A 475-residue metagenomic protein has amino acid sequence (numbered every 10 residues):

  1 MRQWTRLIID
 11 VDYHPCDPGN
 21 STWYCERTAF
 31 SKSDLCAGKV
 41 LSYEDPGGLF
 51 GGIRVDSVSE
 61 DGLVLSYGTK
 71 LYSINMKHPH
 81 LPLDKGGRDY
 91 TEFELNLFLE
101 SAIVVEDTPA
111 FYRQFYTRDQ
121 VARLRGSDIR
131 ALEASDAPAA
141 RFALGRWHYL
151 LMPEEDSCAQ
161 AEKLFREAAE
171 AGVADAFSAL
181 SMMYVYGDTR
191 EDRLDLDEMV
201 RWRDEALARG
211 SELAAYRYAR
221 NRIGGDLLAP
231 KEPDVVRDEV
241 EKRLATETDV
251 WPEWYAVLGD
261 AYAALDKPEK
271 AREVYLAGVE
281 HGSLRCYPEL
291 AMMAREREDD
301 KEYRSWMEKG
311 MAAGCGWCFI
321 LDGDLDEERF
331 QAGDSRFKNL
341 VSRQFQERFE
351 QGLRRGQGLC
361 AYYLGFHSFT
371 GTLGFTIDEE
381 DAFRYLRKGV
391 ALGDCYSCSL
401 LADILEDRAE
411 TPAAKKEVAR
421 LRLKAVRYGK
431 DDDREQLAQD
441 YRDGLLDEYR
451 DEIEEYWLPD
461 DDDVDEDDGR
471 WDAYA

Functional and structural regions predicted by a protein language model:
M1-T117, L124: Surface-exposed, beta-sheet-biased, low-hydrophobicity segments with strongly acidic/polar composition
S135-A137, L150-L151, A171-A174, G187-D188 (+14 more regions): Short helix-capping/linker turns of helical repeat alpha-solenoids
A143-L150, A179-D188, R217-D226, A256 (+6 more regions): Hydrophobic face of amphipathic alpha-helices that form TPR/SEL1-like repeat modules and related alpha-solenoid
E308-C315, K416-D431: TPR/TPR-like (Sel1-like) alpha-helical repeat modules
